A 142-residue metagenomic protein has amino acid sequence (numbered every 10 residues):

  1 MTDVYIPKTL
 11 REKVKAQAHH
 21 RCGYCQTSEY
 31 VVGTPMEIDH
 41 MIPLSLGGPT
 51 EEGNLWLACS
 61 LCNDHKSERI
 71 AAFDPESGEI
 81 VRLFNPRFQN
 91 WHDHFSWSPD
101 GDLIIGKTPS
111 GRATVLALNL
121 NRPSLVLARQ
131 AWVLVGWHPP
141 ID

Functional and structural regions predicted by a protein language model:
M1-K13, S28-V31, P49, G53-W56 (+1 more regions): Extended charged
K13-H20: Sequence/structural segment immediately N-terminal to covalent heme-attachment motifs in c-type and related
H20, M36, G53-L57: Cys/His-enriched microdomains
H20-R21, V31: Active-site-adjacent scaffolding segments
G23-C25, L61: Short, cysteine/histidine-rich loop/knuckle motifs that typically chelate Zn2+
Q26-E29, I42: Short glycine-rich, polar/acidic loop-and-turn segments at beta strand-coil junctions
E37-P43, C59: Histidine-centered catalytic micro-motifs used for acid/base chemistry in nuclease and nucleotide-processing active
